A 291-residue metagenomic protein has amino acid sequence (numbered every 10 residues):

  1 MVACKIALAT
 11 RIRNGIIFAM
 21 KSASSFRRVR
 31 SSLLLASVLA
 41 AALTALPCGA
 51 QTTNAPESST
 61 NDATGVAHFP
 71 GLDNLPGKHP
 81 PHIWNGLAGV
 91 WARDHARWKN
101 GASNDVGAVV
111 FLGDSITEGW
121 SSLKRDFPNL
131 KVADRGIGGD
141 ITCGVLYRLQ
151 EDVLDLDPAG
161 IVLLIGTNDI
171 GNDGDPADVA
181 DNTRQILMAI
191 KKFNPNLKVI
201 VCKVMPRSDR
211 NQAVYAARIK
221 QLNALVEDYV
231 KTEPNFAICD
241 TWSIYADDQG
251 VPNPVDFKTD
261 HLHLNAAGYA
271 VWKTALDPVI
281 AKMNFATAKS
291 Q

Functional and structural regions predicted by a protein language model:
M1-F111, T117-D126, A281-Q291: N-terminal secretory targeting modules
L39, P206-Q291: Catalytic His-Asp segment of secreted/periplasmic serine-dependent ester chemistry enzymes
D73-G86, P128-G144, G171, H261: Acidic/histidine-rich helix-loop elements that form or flank divalent-metal/phosphate-binding sites at the catalytic
V106-A108, L130-K131, D157-G160, N194-K198 (+1 more regions): Loop/turn elements at helix/coil->beta-strand transitions in domains of secreted/extracellular proteins
F111, D140, G144, R148 (+8 more regions): Extracytoplasmic/secreted proteins, especially bacterial periplasmic and envelope-associated proteins
T117, Q150, L154, G166 (+5 more regions): Sec-exported extracytoplasmic/periplasmic mature domains
T117-A133, T142-R184, A189, I200 (+1 more regions): Oxyanion-hole/transition-state-stabilizing segment in secreted/luminal serine hydrolases and related acyltransferases
A180-C202, I219-F236: Charged, glycine-enriched surface loops/patches that mediate electrostatic binding to polyanionic ligands
